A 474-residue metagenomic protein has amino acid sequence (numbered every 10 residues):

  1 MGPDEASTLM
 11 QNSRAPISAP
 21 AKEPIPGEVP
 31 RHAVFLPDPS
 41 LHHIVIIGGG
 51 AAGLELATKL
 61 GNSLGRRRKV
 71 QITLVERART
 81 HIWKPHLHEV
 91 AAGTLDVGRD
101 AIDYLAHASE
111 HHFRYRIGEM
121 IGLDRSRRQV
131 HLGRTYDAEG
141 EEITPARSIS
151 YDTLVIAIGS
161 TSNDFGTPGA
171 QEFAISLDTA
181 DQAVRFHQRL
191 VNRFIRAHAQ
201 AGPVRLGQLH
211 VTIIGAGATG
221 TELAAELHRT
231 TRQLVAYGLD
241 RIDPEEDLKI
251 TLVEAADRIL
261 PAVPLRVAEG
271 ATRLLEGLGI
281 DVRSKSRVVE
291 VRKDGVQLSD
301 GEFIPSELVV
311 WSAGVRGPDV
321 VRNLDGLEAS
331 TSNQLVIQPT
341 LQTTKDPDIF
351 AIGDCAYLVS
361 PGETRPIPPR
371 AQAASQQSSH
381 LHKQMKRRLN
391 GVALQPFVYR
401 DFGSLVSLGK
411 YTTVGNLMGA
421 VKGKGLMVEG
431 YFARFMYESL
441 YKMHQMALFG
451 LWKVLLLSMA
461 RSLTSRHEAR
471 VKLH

Functional and structural regions predicted by a protein language model:
G2, A6-L41, F113-H210, V310: FAD-binding core/adjacent interface of flavoenzyme oxidoreductases
G2, M10-G122, A218-V263, V310: Beta1-alpha1 glycine-rich phosphate/pyrophosphate-binding loop at the start of Rossmann-like nucleotide-binding domains
A6-R31, P39, K383-H474: C-terminal, flexible cofactor-proximal segment of oxidoreductases
K22-H32, E172-A201, D294-Q297, F303-L308 (+1 more regions): FAD-site-proximal beta/loop scaffold in flavoenzymes
I47-G48, I156, I214: Conserved N-terminal Rossmann-fold NAD(P)-binding element of oxidoreductases
K69-Q71, H111, Y115-R134, H228-P339 (+2 more regions): A Rossmann-like FAD-binding core segment of flavoenzymes
I72, R370-L389, L405: An active-site-proximal "capping" alpha-helix that borders the catalytic cofactor pocket
